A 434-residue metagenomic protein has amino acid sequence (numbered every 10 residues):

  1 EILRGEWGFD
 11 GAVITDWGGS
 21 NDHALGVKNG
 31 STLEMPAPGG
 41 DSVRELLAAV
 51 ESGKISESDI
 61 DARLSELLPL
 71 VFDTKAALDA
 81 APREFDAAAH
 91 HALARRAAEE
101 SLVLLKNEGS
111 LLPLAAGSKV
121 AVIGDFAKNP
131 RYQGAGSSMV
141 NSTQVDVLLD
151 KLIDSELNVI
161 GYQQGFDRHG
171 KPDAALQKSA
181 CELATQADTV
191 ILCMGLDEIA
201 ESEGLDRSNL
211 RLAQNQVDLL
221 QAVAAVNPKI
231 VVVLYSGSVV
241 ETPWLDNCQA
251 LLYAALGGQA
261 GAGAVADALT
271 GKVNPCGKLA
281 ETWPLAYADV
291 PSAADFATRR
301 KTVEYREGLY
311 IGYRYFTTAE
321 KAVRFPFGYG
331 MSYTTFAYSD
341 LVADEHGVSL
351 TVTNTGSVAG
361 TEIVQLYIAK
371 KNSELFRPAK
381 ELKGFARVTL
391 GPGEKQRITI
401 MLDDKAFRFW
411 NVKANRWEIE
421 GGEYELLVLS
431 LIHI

Functional and structural regions predicted by a protein language model:
E1-D10, I14-H23, G40-I55, F85-A88 (+1 more regions): C-terminal non-catalytic regions of proteins with extracellular/luminal or membrane-system context
E6, N21-T32, L68-F72: Conserved short secondary-structure transition element at the edge of the structured enzyme core that lines
A12, T32-L33: Structural preference for beta-strand elements that scaffold enzyme active sites
G30, L46-A77: Long, well-ordered, tryptophan-enriched scaffold segments
P38-G40, L67-D79, V122, S155-E156: Short, compositionally biased low-complexity segments
A81-R83: Interfacial helix-loop-helix hairpins and adjacent transmembrane helices of multi-pass alpha-helical membrane proteins
